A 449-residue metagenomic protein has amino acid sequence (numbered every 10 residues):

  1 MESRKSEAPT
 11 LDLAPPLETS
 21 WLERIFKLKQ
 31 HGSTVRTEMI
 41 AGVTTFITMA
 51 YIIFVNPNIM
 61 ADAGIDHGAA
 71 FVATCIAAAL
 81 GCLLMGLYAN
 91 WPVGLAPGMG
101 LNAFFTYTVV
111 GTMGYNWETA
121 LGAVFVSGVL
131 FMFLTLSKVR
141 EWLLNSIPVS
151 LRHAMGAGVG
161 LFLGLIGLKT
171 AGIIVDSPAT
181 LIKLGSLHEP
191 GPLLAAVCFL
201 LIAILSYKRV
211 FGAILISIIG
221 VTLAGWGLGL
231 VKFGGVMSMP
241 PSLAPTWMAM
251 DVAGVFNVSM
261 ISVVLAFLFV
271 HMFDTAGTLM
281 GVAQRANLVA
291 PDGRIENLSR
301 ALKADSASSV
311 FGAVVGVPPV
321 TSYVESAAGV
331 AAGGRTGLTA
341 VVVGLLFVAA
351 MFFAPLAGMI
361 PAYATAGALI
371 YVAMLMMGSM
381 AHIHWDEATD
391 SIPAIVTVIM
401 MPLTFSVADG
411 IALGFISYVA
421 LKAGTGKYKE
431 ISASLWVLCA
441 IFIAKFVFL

Functional and structural regions predicted by a protein language model:
E2-A69, I182-G185, L215-S299, A440-A444: Helix-loop-helix hairpins and the membrane-proximal interhelical loops of multi-pass alpha-helical transport proteins
P9-T10, A78-M99, L130: Juxtamembrane transmembrane-helix boundary signature
T19-I52, N56, A77, G98-Y107 (+2 more regions): Helix-loop-helix junctions within the multi-pass membrane cores of secondary transporters/permeases
M39, I59, L143, G212 (+3 more regions): Residue-level signature of catalytic and energy-coupling elements of molecular machines, predominantly ATP/GTP-dependent
N58-A69, T108-T119, V258-I261, P361 (+1 more regions): Helix-coil boundary and interhelical linker segments in multi-pass alpha-helical membrane proteins
G64-L83: Loop-to-helix transition at the N-terminal end of transmembrane alpha-helices
G81-G94, A203-R209, F267-D274, D305-V315 (+3 more regions): Transmembrane alpha-helix interface/packing and boundary motifs in multi-pass membrane proteins, characterized by
M113-G227, V231, V341-L449: Membrane-embedded alpha-helical modules
